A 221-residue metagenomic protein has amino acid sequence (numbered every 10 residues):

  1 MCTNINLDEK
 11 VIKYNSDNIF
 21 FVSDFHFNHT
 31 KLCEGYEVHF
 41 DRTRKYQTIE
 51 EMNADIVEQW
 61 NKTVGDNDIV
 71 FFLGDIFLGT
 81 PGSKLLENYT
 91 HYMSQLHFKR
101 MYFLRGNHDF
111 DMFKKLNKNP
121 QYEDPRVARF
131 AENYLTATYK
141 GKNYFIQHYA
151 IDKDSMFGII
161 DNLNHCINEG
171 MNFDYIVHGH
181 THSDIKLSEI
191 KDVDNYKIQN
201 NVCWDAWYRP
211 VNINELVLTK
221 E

Functional and structural regions predicted by a protein language model:
M1-Q47, N200-E221: Acidic, histidine-bearing metal-coordination/catalytic regions of metal-dependent phosphoesterases
K13, F20-V22, F27-T138: Core catalytic region of metal-dependent phosphoesterases/phosphodiesterases, especially metallo-beta-lactamase-like
S16, S23, S83, S94 (+3 more regions): Generic serine detector
N119-E221: Conserved beta-sheet core of the metallophosphoesterase superfamily
